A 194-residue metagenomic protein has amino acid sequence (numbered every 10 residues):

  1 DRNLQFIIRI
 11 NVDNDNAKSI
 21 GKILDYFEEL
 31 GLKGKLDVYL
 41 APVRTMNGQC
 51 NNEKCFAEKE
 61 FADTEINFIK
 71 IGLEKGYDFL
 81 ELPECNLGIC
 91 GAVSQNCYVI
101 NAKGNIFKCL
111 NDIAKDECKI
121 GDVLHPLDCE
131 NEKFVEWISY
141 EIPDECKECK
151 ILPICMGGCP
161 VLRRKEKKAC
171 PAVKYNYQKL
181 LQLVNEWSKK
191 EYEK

Functional and structural regions predicted by a protein language model:
D1-Q95, A102-K103: Radical SAM enzyme [4Fe-4S]-AdoMet core and its adjacent flexible, acidic and glycine-rich loops/tails across
Y26, Y39, Y77, Y98 (+3 more regions): Sequence-level detector for tyrosine residue identity
I113-K194: Flexible mid-to-C-terminal extensions adjoining Fe-S/redox cofactors in radical SAM and related proteins
